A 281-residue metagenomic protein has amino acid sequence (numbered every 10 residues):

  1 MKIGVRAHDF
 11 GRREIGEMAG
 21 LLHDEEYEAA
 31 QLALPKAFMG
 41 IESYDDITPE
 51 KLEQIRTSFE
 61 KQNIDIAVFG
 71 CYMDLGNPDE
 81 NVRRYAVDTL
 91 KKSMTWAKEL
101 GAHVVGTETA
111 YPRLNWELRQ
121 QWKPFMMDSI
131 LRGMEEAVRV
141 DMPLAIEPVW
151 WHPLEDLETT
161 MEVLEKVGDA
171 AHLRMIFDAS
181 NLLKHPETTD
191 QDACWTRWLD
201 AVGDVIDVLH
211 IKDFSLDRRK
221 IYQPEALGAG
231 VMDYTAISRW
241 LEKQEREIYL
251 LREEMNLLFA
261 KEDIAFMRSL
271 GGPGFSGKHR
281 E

Functional and structural regions predicted by a protein language model:
M1-A102, R174, R268-E281: N-terminal pre-domain/capping segments
R6-F10, A33-A37, C71-D74, A110-P112 (+4 more regions): Active-site beta-loop-alpha junctions enriched in small/polar residues
F10, Y249-F266: A short, acidic, flexible beta-alpha connecting loop/helix-capping segment that sits on the rim of active
G16-E17, E53, S58-K61, L75-F177: Active-site acidic/histidine proton-transfer and metal-coordination neighborhood in alpha/beta enzyme cores
A30, Q121, L131-V231: Acidic/histidine-rich catalytic cores of soluble enzymes
A37-E42, L75-E80, R113-L118, L183-P186 (+1 more regions): A short acidic, helix-capping loop that chelates divalent metal ions and anchors anionic groups
A226-G230, T235-I237, E242-Q244, I248-L251: H/E-rich (His + Asp/Glu) clusters that bind or coordinate divalent metals
